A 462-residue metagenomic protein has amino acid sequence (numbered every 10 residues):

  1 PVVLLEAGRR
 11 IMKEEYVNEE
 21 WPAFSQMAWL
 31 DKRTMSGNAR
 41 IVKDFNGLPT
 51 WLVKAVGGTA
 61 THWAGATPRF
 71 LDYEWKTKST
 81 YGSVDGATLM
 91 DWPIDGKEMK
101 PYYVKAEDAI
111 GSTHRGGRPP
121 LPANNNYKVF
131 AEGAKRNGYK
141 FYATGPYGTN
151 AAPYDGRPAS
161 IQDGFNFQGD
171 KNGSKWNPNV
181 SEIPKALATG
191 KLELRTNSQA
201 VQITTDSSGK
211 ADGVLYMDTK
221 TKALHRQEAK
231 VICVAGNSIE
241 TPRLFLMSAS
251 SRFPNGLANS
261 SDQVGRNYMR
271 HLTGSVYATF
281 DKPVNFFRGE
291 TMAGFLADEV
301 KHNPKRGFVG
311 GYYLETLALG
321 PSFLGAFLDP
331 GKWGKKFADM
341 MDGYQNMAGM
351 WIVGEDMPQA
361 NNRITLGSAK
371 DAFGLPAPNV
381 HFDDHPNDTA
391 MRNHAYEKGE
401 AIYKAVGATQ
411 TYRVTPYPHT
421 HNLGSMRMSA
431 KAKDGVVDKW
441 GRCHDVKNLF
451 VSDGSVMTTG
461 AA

Functional and structural regions predicted by a protein language model:
V3-E20, T189, Q202-S208, V214-R288 (+1 more regions): Glycine-rich loop(s) and the adjacent beta-strand/alpha-helix scaffold that form part
L5-F70, G96-P101, V129-N137: N-terminal FAD cofactor-binding segment of flavoenzymes
E14, L71-T80, T205, R363 (+2 more regions): Cytochrome P450 core scaffold surrounding the K-helix E-X-X-R motif and the conserved "meander" helix-loop region
A28-W29, V42-F45, E74, S79-A200: Conserved redox-cofactor binding core of oxidoreductases
D44-T50, V56-T59, E74, S83 (+7 more regions): FAD cofactor-binding and catalytic pocket of flavoenzymes
A55, D206, T219, D438-K439: Short, acidic, Ser/Thr-enriched surface-loop or helix-capping motifs
A64, T459-A462: A conserved FAD-binding loop/helix module that cradles the flavin
A143-G145, S160-N166, D170-S174, T196 (+4 more regions): A glycine-rich dinucleotide-binding beta-alpha-beta segment and adjacent secondary-structure elements that constitute
